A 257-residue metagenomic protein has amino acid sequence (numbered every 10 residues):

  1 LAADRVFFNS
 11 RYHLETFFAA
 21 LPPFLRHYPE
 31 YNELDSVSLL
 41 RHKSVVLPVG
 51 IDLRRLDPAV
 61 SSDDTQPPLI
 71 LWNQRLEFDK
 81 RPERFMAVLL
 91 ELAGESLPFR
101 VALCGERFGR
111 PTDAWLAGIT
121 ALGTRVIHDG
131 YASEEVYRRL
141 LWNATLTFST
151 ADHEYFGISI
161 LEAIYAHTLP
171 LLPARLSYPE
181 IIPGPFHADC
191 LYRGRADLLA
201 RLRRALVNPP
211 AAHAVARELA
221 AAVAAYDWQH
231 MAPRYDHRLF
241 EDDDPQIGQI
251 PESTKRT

Functional and structural regions predicted by a protein language model:
A2-P58: Donor nucleotide-sugar binding/catalytic pocket of nucleotide-sugar-dependent glycosyltransferases
S38-L39, D113-A132: Nucleotide-activated donor-binding/catalytic signature segment of Leloir-type glycosyltransferases, i.e., the conserved
V60-E91, V101-A102: Conserved donor-binding/catalytic core segment of Leloir-type glycosyltransferases
R139-A144: Short alpha-helical donor nucleotide-sugar binding micro-motif in glycosyltransferases
D152: Aromatic "clamp/platform" in nucleotide-sugar-dependent glycosyltransferases that forms part of the donor/acceptor
L169-P173: Short hydrophobic beta-strand element within catalytic cores of glycosyltransferases and related nucleotide-activated
P179-R204: Change "using UDP/GDP/dTDP sugars" to "using nucleotide sugars
R193, V207-D244: A charged, aromatic-enriched C-terminal amphipathic alpha-helix characteristic of glycosyltransferases across folds
